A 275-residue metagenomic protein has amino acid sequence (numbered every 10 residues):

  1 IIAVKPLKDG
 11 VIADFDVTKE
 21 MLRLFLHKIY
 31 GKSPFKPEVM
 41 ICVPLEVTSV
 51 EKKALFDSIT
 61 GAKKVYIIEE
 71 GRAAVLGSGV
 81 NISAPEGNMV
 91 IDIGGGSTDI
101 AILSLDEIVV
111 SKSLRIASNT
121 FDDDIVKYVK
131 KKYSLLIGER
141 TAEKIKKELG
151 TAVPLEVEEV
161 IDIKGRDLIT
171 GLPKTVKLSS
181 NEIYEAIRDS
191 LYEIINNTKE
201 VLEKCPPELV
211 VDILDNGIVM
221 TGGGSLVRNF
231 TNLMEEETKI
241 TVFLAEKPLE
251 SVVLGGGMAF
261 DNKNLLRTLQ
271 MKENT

Functional and structural regions predicted by a protein language model:
I1-I93, L103-V219, S225-T275: Nucleotide/phosphate-binding catalytic cleft detector across ATP-hydrolyzing and phosphate-transferring enzymes
G95-S97: Short acidic, Gly/Ser-rich segments with clustered Asp/Glu that frequently serve as metal-coordination loops in enzyme
